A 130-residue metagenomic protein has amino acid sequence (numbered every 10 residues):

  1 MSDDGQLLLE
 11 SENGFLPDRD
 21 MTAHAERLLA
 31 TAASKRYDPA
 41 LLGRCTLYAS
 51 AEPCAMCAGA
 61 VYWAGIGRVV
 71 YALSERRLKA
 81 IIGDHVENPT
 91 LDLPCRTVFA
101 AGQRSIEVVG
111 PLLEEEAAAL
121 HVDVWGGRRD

Functional and structural regions predicted by a protein language model:
M1-G5: Short beta-strand scaffold segments in enzyme catalytic cores
L9-S11: Short hydrophobic alpha-helix segments
G14-L28, A32: A short, polar/charged loop-to-alpha-helix boundary motif
R36: Conserved catalytic cysteine-centered active-site region of acyl-thioester-dependent Claisen-condensing enzymes
P39-E52: Immediate flanking context of iron-sulfur cluster ligation sites
A49-R68: Local cysteine-cluster metal-coordination motifs and their immediate loop/turn environment, predominantly Fe-S cluster
Y62-D130: Zinc-dependent deaminase
